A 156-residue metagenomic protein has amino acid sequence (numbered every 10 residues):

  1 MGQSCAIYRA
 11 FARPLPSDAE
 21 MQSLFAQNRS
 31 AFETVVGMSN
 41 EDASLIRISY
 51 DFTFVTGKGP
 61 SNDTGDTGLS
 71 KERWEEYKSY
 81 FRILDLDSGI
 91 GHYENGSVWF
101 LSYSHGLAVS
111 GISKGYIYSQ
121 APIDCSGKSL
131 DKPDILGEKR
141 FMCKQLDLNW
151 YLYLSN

Functional and structural regions predicted by a protein language model:
M1-Q3: Sec-dependent bacterial lipoprotein signal peptides
C5-I83: N-terminal export/targeting and maturation segments
T56-C143, L154-N156: Short, solvent-exposed recognition patches
